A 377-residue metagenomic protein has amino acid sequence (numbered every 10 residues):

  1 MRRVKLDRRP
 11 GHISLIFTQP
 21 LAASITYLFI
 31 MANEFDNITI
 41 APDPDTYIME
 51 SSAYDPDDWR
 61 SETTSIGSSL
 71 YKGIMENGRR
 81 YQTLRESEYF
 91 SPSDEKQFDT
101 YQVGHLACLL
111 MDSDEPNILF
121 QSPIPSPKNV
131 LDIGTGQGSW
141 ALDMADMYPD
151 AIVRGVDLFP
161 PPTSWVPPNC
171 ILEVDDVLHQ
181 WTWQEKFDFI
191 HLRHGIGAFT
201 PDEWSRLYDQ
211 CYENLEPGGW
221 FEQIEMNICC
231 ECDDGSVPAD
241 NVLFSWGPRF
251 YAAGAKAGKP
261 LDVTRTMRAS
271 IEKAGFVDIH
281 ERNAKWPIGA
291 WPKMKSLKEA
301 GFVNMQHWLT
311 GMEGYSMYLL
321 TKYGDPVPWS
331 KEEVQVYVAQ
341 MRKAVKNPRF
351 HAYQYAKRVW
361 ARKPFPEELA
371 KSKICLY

Functional and structural regions predicted by a protein language model:
M1-I30: Intrinsically disordered, low-complexity basic segments at termini and long loops, enriched in Pro/Gly and/or Arg/Ser
M31-S93, D99: N-terminal auxiliary segments of SAM/dcSAM-dependent transferases
E95-K128, S139, D143: Conserved alpha-helix/loop element of class I SAM-dependent methyltransferases that forms part of the SAM/SAH-binding
S126-E185, F189, R206: Class I SAM-dependent methyltransferase SAM/SAH-binding core
F187-S205: A short SAM/SAH-binding and catalytic strip from SAM-dependent methyltransferases
A198, W220-G314: Conserved catalytic/acceptor-binding region of the Class I
S205-W220: A short glycine-rich, Lys/Arg-flanked "PGG" loop and its adjoining helix->strand segment in the class I
A274-Y377: C-terminal lobe and adjacent flexible extensions of AdoMet/dcAdoMet transferase-like proteins
